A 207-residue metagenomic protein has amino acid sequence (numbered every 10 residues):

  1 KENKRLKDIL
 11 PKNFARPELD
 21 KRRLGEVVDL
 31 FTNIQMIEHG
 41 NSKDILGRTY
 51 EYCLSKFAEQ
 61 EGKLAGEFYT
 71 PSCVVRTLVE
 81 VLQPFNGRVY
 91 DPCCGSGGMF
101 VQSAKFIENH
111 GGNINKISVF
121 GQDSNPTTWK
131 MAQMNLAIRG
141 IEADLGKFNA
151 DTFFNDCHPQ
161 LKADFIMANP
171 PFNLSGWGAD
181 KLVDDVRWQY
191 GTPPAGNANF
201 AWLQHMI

Functional and structural regions predicted by a protein language model:
K1-F85, D144-C157: Non-catalytic, mostly N-terminal accessory regions of nucleic-acid modification and defense proteins
P17, H39, G121-N125, F165 (+1 more regions): Hydrophobic alpha-helical scaffolding
K21, Q160, G196-F200: Short, solvent-exposed loop/helix junctions and linker helices that flank or host conserved functional motifs
E26, L64-E67, G121, G191-A195: Alpha-helix N-cap/helix-initiation motif
L64-A168, N173-D180, D184: Conserved S-adenosyl-L-methionine
L78, W129, P193-I207: Conserved Class I SAM-dependent methyltransferase catalytic core
G178-A198: Short, contiguous acidic/charged loop-to-helix segments that flank catalytic cores in large enzymes
